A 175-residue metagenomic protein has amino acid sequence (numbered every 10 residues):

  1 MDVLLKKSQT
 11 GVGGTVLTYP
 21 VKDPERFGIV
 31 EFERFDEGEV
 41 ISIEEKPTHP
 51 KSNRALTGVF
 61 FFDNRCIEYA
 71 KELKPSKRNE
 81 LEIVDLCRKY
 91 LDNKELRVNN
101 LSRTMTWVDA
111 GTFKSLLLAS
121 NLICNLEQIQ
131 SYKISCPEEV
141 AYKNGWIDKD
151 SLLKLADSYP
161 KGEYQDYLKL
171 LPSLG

Functional and structural regions predicted by a protein language model:
M1-G175: Unchanged
